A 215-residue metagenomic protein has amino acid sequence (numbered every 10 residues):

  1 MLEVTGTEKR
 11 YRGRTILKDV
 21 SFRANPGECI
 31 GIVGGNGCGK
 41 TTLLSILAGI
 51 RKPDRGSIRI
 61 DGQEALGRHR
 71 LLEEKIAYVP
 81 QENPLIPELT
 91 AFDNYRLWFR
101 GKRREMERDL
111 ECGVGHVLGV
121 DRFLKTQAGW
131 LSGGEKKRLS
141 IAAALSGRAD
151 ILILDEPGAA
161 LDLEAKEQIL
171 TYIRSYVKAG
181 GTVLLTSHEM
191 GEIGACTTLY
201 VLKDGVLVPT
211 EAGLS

Functional and structural regions predicted by a protein language model:
V33-G35: The feature captures the beta-strand-to-loop junction immediately N-terminal to the Walker
A48: Helix-to-loop junction immediately C-terminal to a conserved catalytic motif
G56-G67, L72: Conserved ABC transporter NBD signature motif
L89-G101: Q-loop/switch helix immediately C-terminal to the Walker
R96, R108-F123: Conserved ABC ATPase "signature" region
Q127-L131: Conserved ABC ATPase signature
L152-E156: Catalytic Walker B motif of ABC-type/P-loop ATPase nucleotide-binding domains
